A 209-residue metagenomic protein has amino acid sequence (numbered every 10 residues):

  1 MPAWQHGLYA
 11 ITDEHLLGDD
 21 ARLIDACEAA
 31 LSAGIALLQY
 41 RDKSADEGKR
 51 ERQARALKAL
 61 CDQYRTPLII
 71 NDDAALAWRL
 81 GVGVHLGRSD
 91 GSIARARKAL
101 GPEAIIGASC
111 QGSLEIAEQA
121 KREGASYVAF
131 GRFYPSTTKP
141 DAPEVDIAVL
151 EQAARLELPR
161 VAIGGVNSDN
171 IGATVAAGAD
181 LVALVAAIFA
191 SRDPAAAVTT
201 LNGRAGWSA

Functional and structural regions predicted by a protein language model:
M1-D90, K98-S126, A142, Q152 (+3 more regions): Conserved N-terminal beta1-alpha1 strand-loop-helix module at the mouth
E14-H15, Y134-S136: A short, flexible beta-alpha/helix-coil linker loop
G91-A94, S136-T137: A short, polar/charged loop-to-alpha-helix boundary motif
F130, T138-P140: Phosphate-binding beta-alpha-beta segment of Rossmann-like dinucleotide-binding domains, i.e., the NAD(P)
A179-A183: Internal alpha/beta core interface subdomains
